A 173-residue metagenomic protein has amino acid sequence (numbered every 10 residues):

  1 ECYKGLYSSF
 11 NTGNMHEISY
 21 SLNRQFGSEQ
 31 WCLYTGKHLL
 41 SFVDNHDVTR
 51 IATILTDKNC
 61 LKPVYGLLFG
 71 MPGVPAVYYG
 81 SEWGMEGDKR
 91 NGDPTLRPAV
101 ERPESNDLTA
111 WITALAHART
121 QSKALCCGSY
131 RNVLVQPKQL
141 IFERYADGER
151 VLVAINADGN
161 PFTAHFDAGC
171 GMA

Functional and structural regions predicted by a protein language model:
E1-R90, T120, C126, Y130 (+3 more regions): Conserved alpha/beta catalytic core and glycan-binding cleft of carbohydrate-active enzymes
I51-K58, P98-N106: Active-site rim elements
R90-R97: Active-site His/acidic residue clusters
L96, W111, K138, G148: Residues that flank catalytic or metal-binding motifs in active/ligand-binding sites
E104-A124: Catalytic cores of secreted or luminal carbohydrate-active enzymes
D167-A173: Solvent-exposed beta-hairpin/edge-strand motifs
